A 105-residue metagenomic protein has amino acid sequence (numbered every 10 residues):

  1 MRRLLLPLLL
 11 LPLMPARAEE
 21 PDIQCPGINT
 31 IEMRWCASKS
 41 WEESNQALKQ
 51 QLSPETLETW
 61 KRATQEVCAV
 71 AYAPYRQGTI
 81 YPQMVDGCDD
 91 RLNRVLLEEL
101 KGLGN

Functional and structural regions predicted by a protein language model:
L4-M14: Sec-dependent N-terminal signal peptides
R17-N105: N-terminal alpha-helical modules
